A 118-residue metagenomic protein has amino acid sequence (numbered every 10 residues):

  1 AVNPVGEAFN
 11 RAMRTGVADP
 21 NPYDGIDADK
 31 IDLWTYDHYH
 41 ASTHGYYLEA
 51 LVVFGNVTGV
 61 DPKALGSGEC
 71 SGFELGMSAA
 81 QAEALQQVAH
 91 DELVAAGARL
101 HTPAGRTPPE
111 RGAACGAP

Functional and structural regions predicted by a protein language model:
A1-I31: A structural motif
D19-P118: Conserved catalytic region of serine esterases and O-acyltransferases that act on ester linkages in lipids
